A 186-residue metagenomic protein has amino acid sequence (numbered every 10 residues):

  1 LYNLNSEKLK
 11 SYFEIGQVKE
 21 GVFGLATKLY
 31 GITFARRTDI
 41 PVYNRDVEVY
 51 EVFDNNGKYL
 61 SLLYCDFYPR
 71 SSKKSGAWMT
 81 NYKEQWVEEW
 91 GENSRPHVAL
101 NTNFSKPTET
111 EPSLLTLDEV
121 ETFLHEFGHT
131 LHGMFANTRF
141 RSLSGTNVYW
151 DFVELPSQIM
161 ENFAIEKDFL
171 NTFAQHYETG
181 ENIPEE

Functional and structural regions predicted by a protein language model:
L1-E186: Cation-handling catalytic/transport regions enriched in His/Asp/Glu
